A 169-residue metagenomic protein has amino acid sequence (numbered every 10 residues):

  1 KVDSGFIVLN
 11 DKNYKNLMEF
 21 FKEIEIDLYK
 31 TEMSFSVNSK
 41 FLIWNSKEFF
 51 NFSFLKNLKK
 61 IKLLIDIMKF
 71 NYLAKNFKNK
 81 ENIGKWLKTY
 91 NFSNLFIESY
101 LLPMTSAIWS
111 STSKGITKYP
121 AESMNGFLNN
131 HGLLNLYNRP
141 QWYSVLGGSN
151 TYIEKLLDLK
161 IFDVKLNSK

Functional and structural regions predicted by a protein language model:
K1-N10: Conserved N-terminal glycine-rich FAD pyrophosphate-binding loop of Rossmann-like flavoproteins
V2, T31-M33, L166: Short, basic and Ser/Thr-rich N-terminal targeting/leader segments
N10-G126, N130: Mobile amphipathic helical/loop "lid" adjacent to a hydrophobic cofactor/ligand pocket
G126-K169: Helical element adjacent to the flavin cofactor pocket in flavoenzyme catalytic cores
